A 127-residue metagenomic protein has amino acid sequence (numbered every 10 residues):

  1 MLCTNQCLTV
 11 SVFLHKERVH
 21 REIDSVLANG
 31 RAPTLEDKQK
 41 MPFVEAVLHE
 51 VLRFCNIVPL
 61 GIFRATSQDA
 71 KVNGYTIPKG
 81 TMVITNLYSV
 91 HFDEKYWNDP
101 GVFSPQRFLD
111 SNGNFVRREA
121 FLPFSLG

Functional and structural regions predicted by a protein language model:
M1, E45-E50, M82-N86, L122-P123: Conserved, well-structured core segments
M1-C3, G30, T34-D37, M41 (+2 more regions): Conserved cytochrome P450 catalytic core segment spanning the I/J/K helices
M1-L14, R18-E22: Cytochrome P450 catalytic-core helices
L2, H15, K40-V47, G113-R117: Alpha-helical interaction elements in eukaryotic regulators
V19, V51, I77-G80, F103: Conserved hydrophobic/aromatic pocket- or pore-lining residues that grip, position, or stack substrates in active sites
A32-G74, T81, E94: Conserved cytochrome P450 K-helix E-x-x-R motif and the immediately C-terminal K′/meander segment
K38, T85-G113: Conserved cytochrome P450 K-helix/beta-meander segment immediately N-terminal to the heme-binding cysteine loop
N73, D110-G127: Cytochrome P450 heme-thiolate "Cys pocket" and heme-binding signature region
